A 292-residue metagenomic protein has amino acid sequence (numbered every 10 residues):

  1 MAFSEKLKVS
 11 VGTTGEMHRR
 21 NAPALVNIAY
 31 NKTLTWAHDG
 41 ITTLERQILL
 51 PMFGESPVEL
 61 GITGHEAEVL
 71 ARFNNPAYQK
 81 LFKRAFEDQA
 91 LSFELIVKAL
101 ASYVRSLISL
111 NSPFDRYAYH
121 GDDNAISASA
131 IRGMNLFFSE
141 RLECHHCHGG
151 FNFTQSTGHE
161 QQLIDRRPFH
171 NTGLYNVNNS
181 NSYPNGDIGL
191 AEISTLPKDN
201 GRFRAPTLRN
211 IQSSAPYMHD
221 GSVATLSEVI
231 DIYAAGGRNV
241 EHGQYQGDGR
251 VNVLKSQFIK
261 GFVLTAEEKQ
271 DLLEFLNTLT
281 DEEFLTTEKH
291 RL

Functional and structural regions predicted by a protein language model:
M1-L50, D115-I232, R238-Y245, T287-L292: Short glycine/threonine-rich turn/loop motifs
T13-R105, H219-A224, E228, T265-L272: Periplasmic c-type cytochrome electron-transfer domains
G54-E59, N75-A77, L107-L110, N181-P184 (+2 more regions): Short amphipathic alpha-helical segments, especially helix-boundary/capping motifs
S56-E59, N239, L279: Hydrophobic alpha-helical segments
A67-I131, N135, S139, G149-G158 (+1 more regions): Post-cleavage N-terminal segment of exported redox proteins
I230-V263, E267: Active-site pocket scaffolds in enzymes
